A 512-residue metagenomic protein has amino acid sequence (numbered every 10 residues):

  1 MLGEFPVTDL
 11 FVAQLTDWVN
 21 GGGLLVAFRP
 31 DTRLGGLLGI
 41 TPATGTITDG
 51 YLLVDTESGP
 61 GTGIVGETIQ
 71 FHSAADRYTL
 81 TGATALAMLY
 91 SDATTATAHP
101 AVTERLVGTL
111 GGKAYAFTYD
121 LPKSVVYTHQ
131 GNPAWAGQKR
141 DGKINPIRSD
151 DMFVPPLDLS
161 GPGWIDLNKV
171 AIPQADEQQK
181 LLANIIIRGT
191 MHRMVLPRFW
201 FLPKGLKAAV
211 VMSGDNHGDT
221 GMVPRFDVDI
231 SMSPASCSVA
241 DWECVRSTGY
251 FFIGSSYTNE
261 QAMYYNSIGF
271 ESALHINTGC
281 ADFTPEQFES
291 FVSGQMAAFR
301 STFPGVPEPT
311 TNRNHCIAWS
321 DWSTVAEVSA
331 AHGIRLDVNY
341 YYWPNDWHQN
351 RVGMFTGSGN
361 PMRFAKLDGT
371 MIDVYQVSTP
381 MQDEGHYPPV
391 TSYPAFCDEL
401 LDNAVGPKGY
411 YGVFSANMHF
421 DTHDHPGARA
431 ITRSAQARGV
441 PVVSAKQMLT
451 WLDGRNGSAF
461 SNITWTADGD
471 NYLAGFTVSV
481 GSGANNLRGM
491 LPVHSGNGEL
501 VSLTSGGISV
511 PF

Functional and structural regions predicted by a protein language model:
F5-S91, V107: A glycine-rich, often tryptophan-bearing local segment used as a flexible ligand/cofactor-contacting loop or short
N20-L25, A74-H192, Y411-A416: A glycine-centered loop/beta-turn motif at secondary-structure junctions
T103-G108, D120, S238-A240, T248 (+2 more regions): Active-site-adjacent pocket scaffolds in enzyme catalytic domains
Y119, W164-I172, M194-L196, K207 (+2 more regions): Catalytic grooves of carbohydrate-active enzymes
K169-E271, R313-A318: Active-site beta->alpha N-cap acidic-glycine motif
W200-P203, D227-C244, G254-H275, E289-P304 (+2 more regions): Acidic (Asp/Glu)-rich catalytic clusters
D470-G481: Short, well-ordered beta-strand segments enriched in hydrophobic/aromatic residues
S479-E499: Surface-exposed beta-strand/loop patches in extracellular or lumenal glycoproteins
